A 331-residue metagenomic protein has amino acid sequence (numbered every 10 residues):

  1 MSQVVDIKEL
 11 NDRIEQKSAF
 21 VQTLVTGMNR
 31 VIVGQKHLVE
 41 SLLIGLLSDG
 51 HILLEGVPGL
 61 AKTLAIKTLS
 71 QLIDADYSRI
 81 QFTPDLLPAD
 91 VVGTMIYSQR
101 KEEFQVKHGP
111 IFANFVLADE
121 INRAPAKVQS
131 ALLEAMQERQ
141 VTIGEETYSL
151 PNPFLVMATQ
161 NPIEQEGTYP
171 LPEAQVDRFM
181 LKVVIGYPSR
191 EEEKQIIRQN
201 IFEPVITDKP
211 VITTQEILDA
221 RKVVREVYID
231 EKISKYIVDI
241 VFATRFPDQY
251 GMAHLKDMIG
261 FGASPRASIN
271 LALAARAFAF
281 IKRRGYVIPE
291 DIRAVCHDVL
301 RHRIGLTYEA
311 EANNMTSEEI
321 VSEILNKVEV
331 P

Functional and structural regions predicted by a protein language model:
M1-E15, P247-P331: C-terminal engagement/docking regions of AAA+ P-loop ATPases
N11-S18, V31, T168, K182-H254 (+4 more regions): Conserved C-terminal "switch" segment of AAA+ ATPases
I14-L60: Pre-Walker A (pre-P-loop) alpha-helix and adjacent loop at the N terminus of AAA/AAA+ ATPase modules, a conserved
L46-T83: Walker A/P-loop
V57, V91, T159: P-loop (Walker A) phosphate-binding loop of NTP-binding proteins
L86-F115: Short glycine-rich substrate-engagement loop in P-loop NTPases that contacts/grips substrate
Q105-N114, I143-Q160, L171-M180: AAA+/SF3 P-loop NTPase mechanochemical coupling elements
P110-Q137, P151, E166-Q175, Y187-Q195: Conserved AAA+/SF3 P-loop NTPase catalytic/coupling segment centered on the Walker-B
